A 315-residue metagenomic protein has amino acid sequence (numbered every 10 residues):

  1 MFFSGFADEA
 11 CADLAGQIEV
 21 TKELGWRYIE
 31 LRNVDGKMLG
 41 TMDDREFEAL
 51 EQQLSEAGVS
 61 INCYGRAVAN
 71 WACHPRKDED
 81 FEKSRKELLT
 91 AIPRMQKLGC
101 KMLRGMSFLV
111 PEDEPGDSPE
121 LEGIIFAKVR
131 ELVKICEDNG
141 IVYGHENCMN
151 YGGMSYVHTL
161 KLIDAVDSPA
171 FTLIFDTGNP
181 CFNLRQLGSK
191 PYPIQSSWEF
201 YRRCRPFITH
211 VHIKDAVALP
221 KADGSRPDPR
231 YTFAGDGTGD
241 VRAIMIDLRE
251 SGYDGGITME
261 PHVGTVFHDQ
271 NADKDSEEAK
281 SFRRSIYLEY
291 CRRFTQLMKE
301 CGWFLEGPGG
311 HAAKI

Functional and structural regions predicted by a protein language model:
M1-A7, I29-L31, I61-R66, L103-G105 (+4 more regions): Hydrophobic faces of well-ordered beta-strands that scaffold small-molecule active sites in alpha/beta enzyme cores
F6-A10, R32-V34, R66-A69, F108-V110 (+5 more regions): Active-site beta-loop-alpha junctions enriched in small/polar residues
C11-E19, S55-E56, C73-F175, S281-I286 (+1 more regions): Active-site acidic/histidine proton-transfer and metal-coordination neighborhood in alpha/beta enzyme cores
L14-K22, D43-G58, E87-L98, V157-V166 (+2 more regions): Short amphipathic alpha-helices and their capping/turn segments at secondary-structure boundaries
T21, I29, L54, M95 (+7 more regions): Conserved, mostly hydrophobic/aromatic
L31-S55, F108-D113: Glycine-rich, proline-tolerant flexible connector loops at the mouths of alpha/beta enzymes
E120, R130-T238, R242, F304-L305: Acidic/histidine-rich catalytic cores of soluble enzymes
N271-E306: C-terminal helical cap(s) of enzyme catalytic domains, especially alpha/beta-barrels
